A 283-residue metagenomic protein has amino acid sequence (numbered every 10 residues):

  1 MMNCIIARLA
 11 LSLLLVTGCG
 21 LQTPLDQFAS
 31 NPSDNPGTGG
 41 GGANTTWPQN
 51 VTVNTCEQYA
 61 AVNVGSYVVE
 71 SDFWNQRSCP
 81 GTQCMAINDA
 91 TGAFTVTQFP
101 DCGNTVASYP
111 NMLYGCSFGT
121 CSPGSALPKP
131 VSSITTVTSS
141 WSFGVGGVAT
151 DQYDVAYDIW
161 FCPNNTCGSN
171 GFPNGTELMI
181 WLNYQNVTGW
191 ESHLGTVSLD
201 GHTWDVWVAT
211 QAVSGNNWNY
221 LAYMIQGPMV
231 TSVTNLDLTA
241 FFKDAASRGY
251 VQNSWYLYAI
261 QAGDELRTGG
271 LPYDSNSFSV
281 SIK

Functional and structural regions predicted by a protein language model:
M1-I5: N-terminal secretory signal peptides that target proteins for export/translocation
R8-G18: Bacterial N-terminal signal peptides
G18-G20, T55-E57, S78-M85, D101-G103 (+3 more regions): Sequence contexts marking disulfide-bonded cysteines in secreted/extracellular proteins
C19-G42: Ser/Thr-rich, Pro/Gly/Ala-heavy low-complexity intrinsically disordered linkers and tails of secreted extracellular
G42-C102: Solvent-exposed N-terminal domain segments of exported/luminal and surface proteins
S108-T196: Extracellular-facing segments of soluble proteins and assemblies that are Gly/Ser/Thr-biased and enriched in aromatics
N165-D237: Short helix-loop boundary/capping segments
W218-K283: Long, compositionally biased interface segments
